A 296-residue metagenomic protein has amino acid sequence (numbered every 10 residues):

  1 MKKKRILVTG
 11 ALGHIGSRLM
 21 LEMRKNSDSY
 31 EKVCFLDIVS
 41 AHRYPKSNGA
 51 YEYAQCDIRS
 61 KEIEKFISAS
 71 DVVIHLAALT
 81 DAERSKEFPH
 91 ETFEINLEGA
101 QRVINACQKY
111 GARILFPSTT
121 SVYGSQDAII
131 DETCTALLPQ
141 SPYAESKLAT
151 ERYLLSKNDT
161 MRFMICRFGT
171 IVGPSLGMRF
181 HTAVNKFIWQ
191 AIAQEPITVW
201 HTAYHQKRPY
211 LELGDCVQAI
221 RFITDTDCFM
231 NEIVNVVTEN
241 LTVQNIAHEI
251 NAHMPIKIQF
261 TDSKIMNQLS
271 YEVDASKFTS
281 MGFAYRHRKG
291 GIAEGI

Functional and structural regions predicted by a protein language model:
R5-K25: N-terminal Rossmann NAD(P)H-binding glycine-rich loop of SDR-like oxidoreductase domains
T9, L36, V73-L76, I114-T120 (+1 more regions): SDR active-site strand-loop-helix element
D28-H42: Conserved glycine-rich Rossmann-like NAD(P)H-binding loop of the short-chain dehydrogenase/reductase
N48-S60: Rossmann-fold cofactor-recognition segment
I58-I95, A106: NAD(P)H-binding glycine-rich loop region in Rossmannoid oxidoreductase-like domains and their noncatalytic homologs
E87, E94-R102, V122, D127-I165 (+2 more regions): Catalytic helix-loop patch of NAD(P)-dependent Rossmann-fold dehydrogenases
A128, R152-R208, L213-V217: NAD(P)-dependent short-chain dehydrogenase/reductase
E195, W200-I296: C-terminal substrate-binding subdomain of Rossmann-fold SDR/epimerase-dehydratase oxidoreductases
